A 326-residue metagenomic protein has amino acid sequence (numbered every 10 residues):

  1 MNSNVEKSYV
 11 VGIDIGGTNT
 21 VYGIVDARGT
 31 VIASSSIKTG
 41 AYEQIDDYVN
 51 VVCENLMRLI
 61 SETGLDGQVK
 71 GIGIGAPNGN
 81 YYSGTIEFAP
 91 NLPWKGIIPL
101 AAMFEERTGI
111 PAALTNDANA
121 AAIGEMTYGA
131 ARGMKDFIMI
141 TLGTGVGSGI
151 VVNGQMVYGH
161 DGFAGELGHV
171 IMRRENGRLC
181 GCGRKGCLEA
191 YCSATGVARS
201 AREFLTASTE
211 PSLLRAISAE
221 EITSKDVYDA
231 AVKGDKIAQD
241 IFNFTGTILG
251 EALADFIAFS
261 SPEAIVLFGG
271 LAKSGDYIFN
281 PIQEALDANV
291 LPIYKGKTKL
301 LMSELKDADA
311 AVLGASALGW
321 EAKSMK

Functional and structural regions predicted by a protein language model:
M1-G71, Y81-T85, A101-I110, T127-M134 (+2 more regions): ATP-binding/phosphotransfer module of carbohydrate and carboxylate kinases, centering on a glycine-rich
D14, G73-P77, T115, M139-G145 (+1 more regions): Short beta-strand segments
P90-W94, A113-N119, M139-L142, L301-D309: Active-site nucleophile and cofactor-binding loops and adjacent substrate-binding regions of central metabolic enzymes
P93-G96, Q283: Charged helix-capping and loop-helix junction motifs
T115-G129: Conserved PLP phosphate-binding loop immediately N-terminal to the Schiff-base lysine helix in PLP-dependent enzymes
R132-Y191: Glycine-rich phosphate-binding loop of actin/hexokinase-like ATP-binding domains
